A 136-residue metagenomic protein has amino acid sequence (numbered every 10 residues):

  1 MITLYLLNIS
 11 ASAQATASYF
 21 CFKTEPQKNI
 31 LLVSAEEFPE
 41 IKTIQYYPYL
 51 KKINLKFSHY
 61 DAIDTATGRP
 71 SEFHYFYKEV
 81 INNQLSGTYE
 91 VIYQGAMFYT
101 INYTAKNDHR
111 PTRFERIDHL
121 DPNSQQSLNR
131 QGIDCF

Functional and structural regions predicted by a protein language model:
T3-Y5: Classic N-terminal secretory signal peptides
N8-S12: N-terminal signal peptide c-region/cleavage motif recognized by signal peptidases
A17-F20, T24-I81, P111-F136: Central antiparallel beta-sheet cores of small beta-barrel/beta-sandwich binding domains
Y75-T112: Acidic, low-complexity intrinsically disordered segments
